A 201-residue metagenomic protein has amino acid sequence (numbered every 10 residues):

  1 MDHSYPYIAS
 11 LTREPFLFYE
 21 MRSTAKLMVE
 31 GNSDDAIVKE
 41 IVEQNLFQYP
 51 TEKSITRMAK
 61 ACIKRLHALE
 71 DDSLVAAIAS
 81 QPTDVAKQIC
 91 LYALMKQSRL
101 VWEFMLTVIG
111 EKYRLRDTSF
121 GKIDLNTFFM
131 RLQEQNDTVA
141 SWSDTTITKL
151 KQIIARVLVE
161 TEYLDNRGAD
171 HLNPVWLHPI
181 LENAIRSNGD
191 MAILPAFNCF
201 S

Functional and structural regions predicted by a protein language model:
M1-Q88: Eukaryotic partner-binding/assembly regions in large regulatory complexes
L11, T24-L27, G31, D84 (+4 more regions): Leucine-rich, amphipathic alpha-helical/linker segments
L17, D35, T51-T56, S98 (+3 more regions): Alpha-helix N-cap/helix-initiation sites
Q88-Y92, K96-T118: Positively charged, polyanion-binding regions of nucleic-acid-associated proteins
E103-T107, T127, R156: Contiguous, well-ordered alpha-helical segments that form the cores/surfaces of helical PPI scaffolds
I109, Y113, Q133-W142: Long, low-complexity intrinsically disordered regions
G121-Q135: DNA-recognition alpha helix
A140-S201: Accessory, usually C-terminal, subdomains that scaffold auxiliary metal cofactors
